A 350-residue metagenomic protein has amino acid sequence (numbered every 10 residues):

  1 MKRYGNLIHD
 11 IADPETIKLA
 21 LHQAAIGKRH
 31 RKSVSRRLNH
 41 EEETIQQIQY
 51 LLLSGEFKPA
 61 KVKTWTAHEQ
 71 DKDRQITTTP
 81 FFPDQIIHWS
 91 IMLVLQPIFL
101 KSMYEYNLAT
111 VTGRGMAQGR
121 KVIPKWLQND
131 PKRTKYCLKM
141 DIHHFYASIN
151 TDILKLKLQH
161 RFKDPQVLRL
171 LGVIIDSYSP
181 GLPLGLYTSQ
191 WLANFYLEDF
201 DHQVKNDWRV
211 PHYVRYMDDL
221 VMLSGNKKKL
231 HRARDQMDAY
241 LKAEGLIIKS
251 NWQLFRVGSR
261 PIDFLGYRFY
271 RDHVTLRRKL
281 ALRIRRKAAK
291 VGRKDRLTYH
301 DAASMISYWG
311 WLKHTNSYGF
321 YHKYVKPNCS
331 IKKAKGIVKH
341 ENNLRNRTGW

Functional and structural regions predicted by a protein language model:
M1-Q46, G349-W350: Non-catalytic, polymerase-adjacent accessory regions of viral genome-replication enzymes
R3-I8, M92-N150: Active-site-proximal segment of RNA-dependent polymerases
G27-S35, A60-I86, S102-R114, V173-N194: Short, conserved non-catalytic motifs in the polymerase core
R37-K61: Amphipathic alpha-helical blocks
L51, K121-M217, V221-Q236, F255-R256 (+3 more regions): Conserved polymerase palm-domain catalytic core
P80, Q85, W89, I174-S177 (+2 more regions): Right-hand nucleic-acid polymerase module
D238-L246: A common structural junction motif
